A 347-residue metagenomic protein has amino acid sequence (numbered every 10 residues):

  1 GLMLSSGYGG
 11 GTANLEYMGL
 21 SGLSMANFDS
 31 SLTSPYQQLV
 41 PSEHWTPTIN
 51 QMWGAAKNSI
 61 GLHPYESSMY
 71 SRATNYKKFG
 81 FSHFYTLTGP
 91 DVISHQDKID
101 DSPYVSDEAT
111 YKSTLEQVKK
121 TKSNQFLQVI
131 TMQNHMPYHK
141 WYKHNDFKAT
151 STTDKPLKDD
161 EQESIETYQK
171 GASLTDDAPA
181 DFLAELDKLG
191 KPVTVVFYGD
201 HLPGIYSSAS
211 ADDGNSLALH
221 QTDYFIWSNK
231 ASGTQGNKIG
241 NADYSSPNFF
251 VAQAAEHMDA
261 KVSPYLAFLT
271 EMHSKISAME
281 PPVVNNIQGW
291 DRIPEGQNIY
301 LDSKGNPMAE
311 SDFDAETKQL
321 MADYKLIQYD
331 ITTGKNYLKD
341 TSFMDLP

Functional and structural regions predicted by a protein language model:
G1-P347: Solvent-exposed soluble domains appended to multi-pass membrane proteins
